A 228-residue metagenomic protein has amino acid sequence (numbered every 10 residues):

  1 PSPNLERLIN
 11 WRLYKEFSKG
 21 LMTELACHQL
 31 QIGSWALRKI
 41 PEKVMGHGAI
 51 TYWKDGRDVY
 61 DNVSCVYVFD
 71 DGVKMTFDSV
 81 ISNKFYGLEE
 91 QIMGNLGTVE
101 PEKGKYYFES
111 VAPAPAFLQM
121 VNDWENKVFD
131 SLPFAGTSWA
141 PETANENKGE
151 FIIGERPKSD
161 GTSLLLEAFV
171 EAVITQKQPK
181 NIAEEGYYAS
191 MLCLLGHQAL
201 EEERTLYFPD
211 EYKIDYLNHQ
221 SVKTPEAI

Functional and structural regions predicted by a protein language model:
P1-R57, G87-Q91, E203-T205: Predominantly a Rossmann-like dinucleotide-binding segment in NAD(P)-dependent oxidoreductases
S2-N10, S138-N145, T162-V170: Active-site-adjacent bridging/hinge elements
E16-T23, A49-W53, D78-V80, E150-S159 (+1 more regions): Active-site rim elements
K39-H47, K74-D78, V99-E102, Q178-I182 (+1 more regions): Acidic/polar loop patches that form or flank catalytic/metal-binding clefts of enzymes that bind anionic ligands
D55, G154-P157, S163-L164, A168-I228: C-terminal helix-rich "cap/oligomerization" subdomain common to oxidoreductases
D55-R57, D71-G161: NAD(P)-dinucleotide binding in Rossmann-like oxidoreductases
